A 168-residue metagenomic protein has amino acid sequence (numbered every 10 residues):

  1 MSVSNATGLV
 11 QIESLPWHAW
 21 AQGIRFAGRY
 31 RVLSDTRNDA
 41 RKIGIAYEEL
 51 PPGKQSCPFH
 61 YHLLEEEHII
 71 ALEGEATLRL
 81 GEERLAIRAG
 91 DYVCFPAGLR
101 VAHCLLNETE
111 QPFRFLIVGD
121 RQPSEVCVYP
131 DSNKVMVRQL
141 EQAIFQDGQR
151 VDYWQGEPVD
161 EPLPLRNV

Functional and structural regions predicted by a protein language model:
M1-K42, V128-V168: A short, N-terminal "cap"/entry segment at the start of jelly-roll beta-barrel domains of the cupin/DSBH fold
V32, A46-H62, R100: Conserved short histidine dyad/triad with adjacent acidic residue
Y47-P51, H62-R79, V118-Q122: Short, conserved beta-strand element in jelly-roll/cupin
S56, E66, E73-E75, E82 (+2 more regions): A generic structural motif
G74, G90, L105: Short hydrophobic/aromatic patches on the structural cores and recognition surfaces of FHA
E82-A97: Short acidic-glycine-tyrosine-enriched beta hairpin
A97-E125: Ligand-binding loop in jelly-roll beta-barrel domains
